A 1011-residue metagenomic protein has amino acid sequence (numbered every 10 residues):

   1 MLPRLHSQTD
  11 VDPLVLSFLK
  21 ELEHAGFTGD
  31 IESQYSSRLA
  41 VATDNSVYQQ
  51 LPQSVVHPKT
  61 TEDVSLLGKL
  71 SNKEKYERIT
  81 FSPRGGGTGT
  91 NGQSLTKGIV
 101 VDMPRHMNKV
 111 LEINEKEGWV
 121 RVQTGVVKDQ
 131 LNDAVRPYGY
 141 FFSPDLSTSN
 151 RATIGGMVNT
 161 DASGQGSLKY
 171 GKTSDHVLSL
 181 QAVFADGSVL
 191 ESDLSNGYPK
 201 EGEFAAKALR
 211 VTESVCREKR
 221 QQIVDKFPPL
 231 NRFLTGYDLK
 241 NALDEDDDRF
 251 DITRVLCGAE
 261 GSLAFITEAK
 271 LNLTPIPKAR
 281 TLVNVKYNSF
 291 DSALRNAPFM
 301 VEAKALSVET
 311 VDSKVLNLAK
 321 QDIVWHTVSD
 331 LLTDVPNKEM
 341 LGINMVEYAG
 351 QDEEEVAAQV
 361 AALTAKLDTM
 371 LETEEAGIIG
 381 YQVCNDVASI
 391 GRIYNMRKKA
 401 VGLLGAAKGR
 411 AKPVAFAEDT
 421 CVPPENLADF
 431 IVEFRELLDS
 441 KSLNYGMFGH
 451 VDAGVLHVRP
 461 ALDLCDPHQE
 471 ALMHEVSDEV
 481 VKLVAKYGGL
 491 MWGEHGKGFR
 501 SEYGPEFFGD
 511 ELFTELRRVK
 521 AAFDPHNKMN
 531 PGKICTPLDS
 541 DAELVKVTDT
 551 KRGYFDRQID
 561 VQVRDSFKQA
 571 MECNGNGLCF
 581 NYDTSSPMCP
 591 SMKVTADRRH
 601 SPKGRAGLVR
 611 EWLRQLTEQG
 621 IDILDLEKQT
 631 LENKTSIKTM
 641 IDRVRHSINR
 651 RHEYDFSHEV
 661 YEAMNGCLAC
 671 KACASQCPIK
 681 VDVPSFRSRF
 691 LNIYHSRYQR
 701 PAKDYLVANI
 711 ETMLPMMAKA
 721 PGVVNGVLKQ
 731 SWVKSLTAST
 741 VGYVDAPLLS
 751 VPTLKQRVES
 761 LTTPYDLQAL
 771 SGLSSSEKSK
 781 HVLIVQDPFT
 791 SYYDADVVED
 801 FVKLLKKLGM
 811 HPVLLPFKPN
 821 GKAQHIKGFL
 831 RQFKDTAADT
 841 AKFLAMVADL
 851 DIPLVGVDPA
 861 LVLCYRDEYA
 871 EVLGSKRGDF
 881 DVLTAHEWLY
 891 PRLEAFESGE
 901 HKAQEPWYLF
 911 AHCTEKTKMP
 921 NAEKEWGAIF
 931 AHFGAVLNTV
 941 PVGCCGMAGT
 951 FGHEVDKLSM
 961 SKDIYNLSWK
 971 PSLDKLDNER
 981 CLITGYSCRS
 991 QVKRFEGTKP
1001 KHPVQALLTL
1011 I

Functional and structural regions predicted by a protein language model:
M1-N72, Y76, G86-G118, S147 (+6 more regions): N-terminal flexible segment immediately upstream of the FAD-binding catalytic core in FAD-dependent oxidoreductases
L2-S7, E203-L243, V519, F523-P590 (+3 more regions): Flexible inter-domain linker/hinge segments
H6-T9, T28-Y35, R78-T80, S143-L146 (+10 more regions): Flexible, glycine/charged-enriched surface loops at secondary-structure junctions
L22, A40, S46-E77, F81 (+7 more regions): N-terminal glycine-rich flavin-associated loop
M157-E245, R249-K320, W325, K338-N344 (+3 more regions): Mobile "lid/hinge" segments at catalytic clefts and subdomain interfaces of large enzymes
A269, A303-R410, G449, V594-T595 (+3 more regions): Terminal amphipathic helices with adjacent charged low-complexity linkers/tails
D524, P531, P684-I1011: Iron-sulfur cluster-binding electron-transfer modules in prokaryotic oxidoreductases
D541, V545-N576, F580-M717, K834-T840 (+6 more regions): Ferredoxin-type iron-sulfur electron-transfer modules in oxidoreductases and energy-metabolism complexes
